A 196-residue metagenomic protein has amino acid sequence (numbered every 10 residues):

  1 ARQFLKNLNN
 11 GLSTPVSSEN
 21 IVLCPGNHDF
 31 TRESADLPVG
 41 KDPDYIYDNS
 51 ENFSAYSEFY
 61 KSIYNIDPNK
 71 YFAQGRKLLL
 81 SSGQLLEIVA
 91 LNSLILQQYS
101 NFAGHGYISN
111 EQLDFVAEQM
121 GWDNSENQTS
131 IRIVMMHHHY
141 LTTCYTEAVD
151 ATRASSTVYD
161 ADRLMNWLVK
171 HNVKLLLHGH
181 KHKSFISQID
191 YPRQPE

Functional and structural regions predicted by a protein language model:
Q3-F115: Extended active-site neighborhood of metal-dependent phosphoesterases/phosphodiesterases
S50, P195-E196: Active-site-adjacent helix-turn-beta-strand microarchitecture at beta-sheet edges that either contains or buttresses
E87-V89, Y99-R193: His/acidic metal-ligating clusters that form di-metal
